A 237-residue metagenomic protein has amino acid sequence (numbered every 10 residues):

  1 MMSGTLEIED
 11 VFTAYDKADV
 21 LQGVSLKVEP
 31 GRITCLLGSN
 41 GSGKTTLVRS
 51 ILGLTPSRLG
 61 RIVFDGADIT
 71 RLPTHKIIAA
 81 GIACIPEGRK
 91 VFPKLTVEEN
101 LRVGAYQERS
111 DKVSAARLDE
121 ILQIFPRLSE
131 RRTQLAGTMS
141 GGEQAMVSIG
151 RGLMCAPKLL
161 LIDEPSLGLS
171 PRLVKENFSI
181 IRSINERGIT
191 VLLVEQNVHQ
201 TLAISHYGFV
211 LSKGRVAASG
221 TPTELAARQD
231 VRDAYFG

Functional and structural regions predicted by a protein language model:
D16, T34, L72, V97-A116 (+1 more regions): ABC-type ATPase nucleotide-binding domains, specifically the catalytic core motifs of the NBD
L37-S39: The feature captures the beta-strand-to-loop junction immediately N-terminal to the Walker
L52: Helix-to-loop junction immediately C-terminal to a conserved catalytic motif
G60-A67, A80, S114-L118: Conserved ABC transporter NBD signature motif
G152-L153: ABC ATPase C-loop
A156: Conserved catalytic motifs of ABC-family nucleotide-binding domains
